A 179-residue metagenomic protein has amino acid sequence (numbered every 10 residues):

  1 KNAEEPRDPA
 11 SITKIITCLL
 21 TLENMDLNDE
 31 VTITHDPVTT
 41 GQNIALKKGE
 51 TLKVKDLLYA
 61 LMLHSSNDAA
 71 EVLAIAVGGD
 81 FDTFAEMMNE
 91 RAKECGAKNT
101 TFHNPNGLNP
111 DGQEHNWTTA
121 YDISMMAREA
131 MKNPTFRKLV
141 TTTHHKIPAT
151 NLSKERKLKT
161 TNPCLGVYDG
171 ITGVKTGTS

Functional and structural regions predicted by a protein language model:
K1-R7, E23-D26, P37-T39: Short pre-catalytic segments that frame enzyme active sites
N2-S11, Q42-N43, D169-T176: N-terminal post-signal-peptidase region of extra-cytosolic proteins
A3-I15, K48-D56, L63-N67, G78-E86 (+2 more regions): Soluble non-cytosolic domains of exported or imported proteins
D8-V31, I123: Active-site SXXK
E23-D36, P134-T143: Short, well-structured active-site flanking segments
T34-K48, M88-T101: Active-site helix/loop module of the DD-peptidase/beta-lactamase fold, centered on the serine-lysine SxxK catalytic
T40-L73, E155-G173: Conserved catalytic neighborhood of penicillin-recognizing serine enzymes
L57, G79-S179: Penicillin-recognizing serine hydrolase domain
